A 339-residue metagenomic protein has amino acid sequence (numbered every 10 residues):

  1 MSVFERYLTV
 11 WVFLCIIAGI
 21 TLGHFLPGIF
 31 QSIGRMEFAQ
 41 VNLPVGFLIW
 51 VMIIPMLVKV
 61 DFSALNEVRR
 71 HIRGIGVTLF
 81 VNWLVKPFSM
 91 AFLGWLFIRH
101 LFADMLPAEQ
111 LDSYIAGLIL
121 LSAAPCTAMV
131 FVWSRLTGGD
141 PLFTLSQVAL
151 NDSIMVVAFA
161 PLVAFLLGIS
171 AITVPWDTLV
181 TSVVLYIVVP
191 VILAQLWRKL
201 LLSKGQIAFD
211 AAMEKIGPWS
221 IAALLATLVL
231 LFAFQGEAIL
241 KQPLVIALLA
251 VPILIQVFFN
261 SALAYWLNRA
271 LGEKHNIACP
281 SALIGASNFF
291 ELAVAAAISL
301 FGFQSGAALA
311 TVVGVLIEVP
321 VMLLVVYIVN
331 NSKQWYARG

Functional and structural regions predicted by a protein language model:
M1-V58, S63-A286, F290-G339: Alpha-helical transmembrane segments of multi-pass small-molecule/ion transporters
